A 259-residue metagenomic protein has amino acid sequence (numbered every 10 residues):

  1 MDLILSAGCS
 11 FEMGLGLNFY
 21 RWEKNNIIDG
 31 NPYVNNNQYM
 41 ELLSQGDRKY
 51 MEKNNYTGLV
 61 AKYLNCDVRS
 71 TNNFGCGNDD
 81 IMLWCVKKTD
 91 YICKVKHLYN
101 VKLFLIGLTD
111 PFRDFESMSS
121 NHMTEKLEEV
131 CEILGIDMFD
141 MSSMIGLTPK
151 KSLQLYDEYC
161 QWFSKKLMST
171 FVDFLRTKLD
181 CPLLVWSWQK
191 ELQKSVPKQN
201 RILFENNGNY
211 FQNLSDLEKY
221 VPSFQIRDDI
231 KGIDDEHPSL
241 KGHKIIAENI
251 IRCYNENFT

Functional and structural regions predicted by a protein language model:
M1-W84, I245: Serine-esterase "nucleophile elbow" of acetyl-processing enzymes
V86-T259: Alpha-helical cap/lid subdomain in secreted, periplasmic, or secretory-pathway luminal O-acyl-processing enzymes
